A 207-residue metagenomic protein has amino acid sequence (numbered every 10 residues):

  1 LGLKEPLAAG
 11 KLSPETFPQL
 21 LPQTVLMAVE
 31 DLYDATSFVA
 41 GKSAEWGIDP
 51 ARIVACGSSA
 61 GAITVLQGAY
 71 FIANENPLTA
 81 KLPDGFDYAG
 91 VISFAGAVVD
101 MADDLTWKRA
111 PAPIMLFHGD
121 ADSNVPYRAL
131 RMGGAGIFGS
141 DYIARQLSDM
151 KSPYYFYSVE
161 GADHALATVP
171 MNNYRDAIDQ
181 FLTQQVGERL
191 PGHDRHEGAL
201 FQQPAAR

Functional and structural regions predicted by a protein language model:
L1, A60-I63, G96-D100, A121-N124 (+1 more regions): Solvent-exposed loop/turn segments at secondary-structure junctions within structured extracellular/periplasmic domains
L1-I48: Serine-hydrolase catalytic machinery in alpha/beta-hydrolase-like enzymes
K4, L66-G68, D103-L105, P126-A129 (+1 more regions): Short, solvent-exposed loop/turn and secondary-structure capping segments
P22-E30, G134-F138, V169-N172: Soluble non-cytosolic domains of exported or imported proteins
E30, D34-A110: Primarily recognizes the serine-hydrolase "nucleophile elbow" in alpha/beta-hydrolase and SGNH/GDSL folds
E30-S37, G41, D141, R145 (+2 more regions): Solvent-exposed, polar/charged alpha-helical surfaces in well-ordered, non-transmembrane soluble domains, broadly
T79-K151: The feature captures the conserved acid-bearing segment of alpha/beta-hydrolase catalytic domains
R145-R207: C-terminal catalytic histidine-bearing segment of alpha/beta-hydrolase fold enzymes
